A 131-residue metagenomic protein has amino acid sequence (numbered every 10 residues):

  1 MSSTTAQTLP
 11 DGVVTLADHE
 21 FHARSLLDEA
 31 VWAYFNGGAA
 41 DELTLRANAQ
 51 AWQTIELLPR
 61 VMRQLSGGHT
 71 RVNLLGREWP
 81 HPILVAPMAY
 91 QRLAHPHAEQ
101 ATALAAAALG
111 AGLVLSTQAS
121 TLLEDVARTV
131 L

Functional and structural regions predicted by a protein language model:
S2-W79: An N-cap/entry alpha-helix motif that binds or orients negatively charged groups
L27-D28, V85, A106: Conserved, mostly hydrophobic/aromatic
A39, P87-A89, T117-A119: Short glycine-rich, polar/acidic loop-and-turn segments at beta strand-coil junctions
I83-A86, A111-L115: Hydrophobic faces of well-ordered beta-strands that scaffold small-molecule active sites in alpha/beta enzyme cores
L84-P96: Active-site mouth loops of central-metabolism enzymes
A94-P96, L115-V130: Active-site-adjacent beta->alpha loops and helix N-cap segments on the catalytic face of soluble alpha/beta enzymes
Q100-L104, E124: Alpha-helical segments flanking ligand/cofactor-binding loops in enzyme cores
A105-A111, T129-L131: Short, surface-exposed connector motifs at secondary-structure boundaries
